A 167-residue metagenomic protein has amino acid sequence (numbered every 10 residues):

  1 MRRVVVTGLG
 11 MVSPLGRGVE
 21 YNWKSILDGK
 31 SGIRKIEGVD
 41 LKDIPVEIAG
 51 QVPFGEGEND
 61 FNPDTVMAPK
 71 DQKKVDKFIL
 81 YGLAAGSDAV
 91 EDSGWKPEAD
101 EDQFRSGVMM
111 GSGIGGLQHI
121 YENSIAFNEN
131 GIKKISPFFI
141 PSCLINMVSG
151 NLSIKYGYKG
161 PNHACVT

Functional and structural regions predicted by a protein language model:
M1-I114, H119-P161: Conserved "HGTGT" condensation-loop signature of ketosynthase/thiolase-family condensing enzymes that catalyze
N162-V166: Short catalytic-loop micro-motif centered on adjacent basic/acidic residues
